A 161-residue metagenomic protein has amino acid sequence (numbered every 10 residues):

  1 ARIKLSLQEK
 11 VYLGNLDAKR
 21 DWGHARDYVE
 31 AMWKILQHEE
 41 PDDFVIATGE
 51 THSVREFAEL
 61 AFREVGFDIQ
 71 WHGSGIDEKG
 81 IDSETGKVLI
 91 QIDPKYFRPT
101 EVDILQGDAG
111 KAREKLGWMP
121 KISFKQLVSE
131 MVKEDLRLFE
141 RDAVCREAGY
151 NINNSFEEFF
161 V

Functional and structural regions predicted by a protein language model:
A1-V161: C-terminal substrate-binding subdomain of Rossmann-fold SDR/epimerase-dehydratase oxidoreductases
